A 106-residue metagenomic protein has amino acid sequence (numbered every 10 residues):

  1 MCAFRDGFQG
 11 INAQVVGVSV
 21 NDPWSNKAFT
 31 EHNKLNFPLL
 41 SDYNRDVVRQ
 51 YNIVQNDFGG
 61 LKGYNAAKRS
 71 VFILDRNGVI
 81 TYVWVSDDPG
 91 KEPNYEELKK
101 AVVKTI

Functional and structural regions predicted by a protein language model:
M1-I106: Chalcogenol-based redox active-site neighborhoods
